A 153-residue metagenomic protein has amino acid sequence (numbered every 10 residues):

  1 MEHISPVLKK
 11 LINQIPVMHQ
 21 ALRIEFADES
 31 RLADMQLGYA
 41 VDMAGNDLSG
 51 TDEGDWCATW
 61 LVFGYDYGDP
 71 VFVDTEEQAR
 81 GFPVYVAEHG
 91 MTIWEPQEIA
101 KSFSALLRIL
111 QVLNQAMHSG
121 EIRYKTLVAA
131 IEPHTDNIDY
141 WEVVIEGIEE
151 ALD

Functional and structural regions predicted by a protein language model:
M1-A79, Y124-K125, T135-D153: A surface-exposed partner-binding patch
V84-G120: Compact, glycine/acidic-enriched structural inserts
F103, K125-T126: Short, charged/polar low-complexity linear motifs in solvent-exposed/disordered segments
A129-E132: Glycine-rich, aromatic-bearing surface loops/beta-hairpins
